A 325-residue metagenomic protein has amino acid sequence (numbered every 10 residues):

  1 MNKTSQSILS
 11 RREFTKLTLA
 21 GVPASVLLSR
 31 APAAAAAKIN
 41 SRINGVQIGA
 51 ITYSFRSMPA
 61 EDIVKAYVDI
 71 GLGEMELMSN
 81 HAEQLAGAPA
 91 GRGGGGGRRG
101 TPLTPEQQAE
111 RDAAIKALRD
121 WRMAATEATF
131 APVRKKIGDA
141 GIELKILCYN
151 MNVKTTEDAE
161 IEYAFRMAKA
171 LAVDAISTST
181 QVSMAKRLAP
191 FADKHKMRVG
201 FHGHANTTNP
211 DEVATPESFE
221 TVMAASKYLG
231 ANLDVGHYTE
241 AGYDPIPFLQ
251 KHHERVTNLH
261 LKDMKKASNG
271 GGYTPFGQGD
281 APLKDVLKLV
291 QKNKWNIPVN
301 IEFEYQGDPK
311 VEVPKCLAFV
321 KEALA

Functional and structural regions predicted by a protein language model:
N2-R30, A34-G49, R56-G73, A88 (+6 more regions): Histidine-acidic metal/acid-base catalytic patches
T18-L19, P23-L28, N40-R42, D62 (+6 more regions): Active-site acidic/histidine proton-transfer and metal-coordination neighborhood in alpha/beta enzyme cores
A36-N40, A82-R122: Disordered, low-complexity segments in secreted/periplasmic proteins that are enriched in proline
S54, M123-A124, T155, S179 (+2 more regions): Residue-level marker of alpha-helix boundaries and capping positions
S54-S57, H81-Q84, N150-K154, S183-M184 (+4 more regions): Solvent-exposed loop/turn segments at secondary-structure junctions within structured extracellular/periplasmic domains
G73-E83: A short beta-strand-loop structural module common to alpha/beta enzyme folds
Q108-R111, R119, M123-T126, F130 (+5 more regions): Flexible, glycine- and charge-enriched loops at secondary-structure boundaries
